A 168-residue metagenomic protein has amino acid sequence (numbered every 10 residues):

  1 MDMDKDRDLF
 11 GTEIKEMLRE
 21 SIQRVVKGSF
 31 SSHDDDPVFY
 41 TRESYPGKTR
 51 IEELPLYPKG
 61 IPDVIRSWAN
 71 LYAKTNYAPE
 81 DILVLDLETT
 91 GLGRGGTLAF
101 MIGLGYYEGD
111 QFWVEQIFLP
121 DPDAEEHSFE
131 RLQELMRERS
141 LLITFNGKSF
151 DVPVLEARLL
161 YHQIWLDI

Functional and structural regions predicted by a protein language model:
M1-A78: N-terminal accessory regions of nucleic-acid-interacting proteins
I51, G93-L98, F129, V154-L155: Short, conserved acidic/polar surface loops in the N-terminal third of protein domains
T75-Y77, G91-G96, Q163: Hydrophobic, well-ordered secondary-structure scaffolds
A78-P79, G96-L98, M136-S140: Short, well-ordered loop/turn elements at secondary-structure boundaries
E80-T90: Two-metal-ion RNase H-like nuclease active-site motif
G93-P120: RNase H-like nuclease fold core
F112-I168: Conserved DEDDh/DEDDy metal-dependent 3′-5′ exonuclease domain
